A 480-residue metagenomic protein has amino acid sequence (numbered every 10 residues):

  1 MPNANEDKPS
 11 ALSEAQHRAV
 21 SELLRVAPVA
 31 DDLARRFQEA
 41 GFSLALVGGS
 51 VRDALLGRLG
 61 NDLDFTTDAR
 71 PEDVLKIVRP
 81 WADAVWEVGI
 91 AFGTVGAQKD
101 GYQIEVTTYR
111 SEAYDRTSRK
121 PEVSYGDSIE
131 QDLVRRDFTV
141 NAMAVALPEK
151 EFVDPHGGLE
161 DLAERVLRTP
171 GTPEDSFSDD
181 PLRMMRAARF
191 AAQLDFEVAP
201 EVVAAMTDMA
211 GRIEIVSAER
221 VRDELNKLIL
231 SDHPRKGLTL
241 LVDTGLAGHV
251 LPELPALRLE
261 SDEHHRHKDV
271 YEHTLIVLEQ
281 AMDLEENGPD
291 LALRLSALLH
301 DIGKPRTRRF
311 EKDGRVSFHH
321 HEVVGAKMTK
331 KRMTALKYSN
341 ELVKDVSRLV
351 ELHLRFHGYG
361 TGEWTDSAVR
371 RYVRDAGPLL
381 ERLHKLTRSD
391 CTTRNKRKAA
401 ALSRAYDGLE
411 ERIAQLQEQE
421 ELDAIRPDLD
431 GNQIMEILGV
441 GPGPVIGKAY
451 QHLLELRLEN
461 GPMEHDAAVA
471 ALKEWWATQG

Functional and structural regions predicted by a protein language model:
M1-G480: Catalytic cores of the polymerase beta-like nucleotidyltransferase superfamily and closely associated nucleotide
